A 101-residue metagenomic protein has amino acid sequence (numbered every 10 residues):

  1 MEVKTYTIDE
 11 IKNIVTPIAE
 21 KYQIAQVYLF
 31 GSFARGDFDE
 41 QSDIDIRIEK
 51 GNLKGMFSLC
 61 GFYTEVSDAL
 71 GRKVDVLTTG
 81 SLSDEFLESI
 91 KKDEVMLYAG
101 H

Functional and structural regions predicted by a protein language model:
M1-Q26, R35-E40, G51-H101: Catalytic core of pol beta-like nucleotidyltransferases
L29: Conserved histidines in hydrophobic membrane contexts and catalytic metal-binding motifs
S32: Conserved H-loop
D43-D45: Acidic Asp/Glu-based divalent-cation binding sites
R47-E49: Short hydrophobic/aromatic beta-strand micro-patches that form the beta-sheet surface supporting nucleotide- or nucleic
